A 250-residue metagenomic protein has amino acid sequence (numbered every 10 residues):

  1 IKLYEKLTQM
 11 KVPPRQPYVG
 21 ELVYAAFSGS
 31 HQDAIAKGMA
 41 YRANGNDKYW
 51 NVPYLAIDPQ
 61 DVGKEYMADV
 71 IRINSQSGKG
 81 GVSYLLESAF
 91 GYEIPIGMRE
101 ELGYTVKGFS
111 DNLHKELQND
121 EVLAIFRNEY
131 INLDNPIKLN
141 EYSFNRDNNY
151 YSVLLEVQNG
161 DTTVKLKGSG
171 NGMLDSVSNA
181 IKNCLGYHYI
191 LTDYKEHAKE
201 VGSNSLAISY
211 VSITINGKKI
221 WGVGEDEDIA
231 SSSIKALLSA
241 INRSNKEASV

Functional and structural regions predicted by a protein language model:
I1-K167, S203-L206: A mid-to-C-terminal "edge-of-domain" accessory segment
N74, K165-G172, W221-S232: Short alpha-helix boundary/capping segments
A89, E93, G97, G186-Y194 (+1 more regions): Glycine-rich phosphate/pyrophosphate-binding loops and their adjacent beta-strand/loop elements at enzyme active sites
S152, G160-L185, Y189-A198: Small-residue-enriched alpha-helical segments and adjacent helix-cap loops that form tight helix-helix packing
V153-V157, K199-G222: Positively charged, aromatic-enriched nucleic acid-contacting surfaces
G170-L174, I181, S209-K219, I234-A236: Terminal-proximal interaction/regulatory segments of ATP-powered molecular machines
K219-W221, E225-V250: Mixed-charge, glycine-accented linear interaction segment located at domain edges/termini
